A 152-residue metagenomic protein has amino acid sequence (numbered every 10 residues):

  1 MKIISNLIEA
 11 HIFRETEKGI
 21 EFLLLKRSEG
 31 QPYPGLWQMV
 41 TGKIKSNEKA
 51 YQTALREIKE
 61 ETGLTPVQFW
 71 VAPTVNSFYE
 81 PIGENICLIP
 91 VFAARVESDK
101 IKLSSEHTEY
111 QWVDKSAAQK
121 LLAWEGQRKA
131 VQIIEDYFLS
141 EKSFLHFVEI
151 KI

Functional and structural regions predicted by a protein language model:
M1-L23: Conserved N-terminal beta-strand and adjoining loop/helix that marks the start of the Nudix/MutT-like hydrolase domain
N6, G63-K100: Active-site segment of metal-dependent pyrophosphate-handling enzymes, primarily the Nudix hydrolase catalytic core
I12-R14, K26, V91-R95, D114: Short, well-ordered beta-strand micro-motif
K18-G19, D99-K102: Short helix-loop capping/hinge motifs at secondary-structure junctions, enriched in acidic/polar residues
G19-E60: Conserved Nudix-box catalytic region and its N-terminal flanking loop in Nudix hydrolases and closely related
Q38, I86, W112: Short aromatic/basic micro-patch
K102-I134: NUDIX/MutT-family hydrolases
A123-I152: Charged phosphate-binding loop/patch that engages nucleotide di/tri-phosphates or the phosphate backbone of nucleic
